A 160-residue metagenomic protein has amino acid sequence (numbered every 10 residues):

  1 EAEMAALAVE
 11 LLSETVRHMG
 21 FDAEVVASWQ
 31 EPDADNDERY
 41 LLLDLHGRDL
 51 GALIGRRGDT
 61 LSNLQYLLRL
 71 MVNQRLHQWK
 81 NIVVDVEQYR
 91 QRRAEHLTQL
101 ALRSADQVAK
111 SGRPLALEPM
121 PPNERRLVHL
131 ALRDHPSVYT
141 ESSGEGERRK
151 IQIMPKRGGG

Functional and structural regions predicted by a protein language model:
E1-G160: RNA-contacting regions in translation and RNA-metabolism proteins, encompassing KH/S1 modules where present
